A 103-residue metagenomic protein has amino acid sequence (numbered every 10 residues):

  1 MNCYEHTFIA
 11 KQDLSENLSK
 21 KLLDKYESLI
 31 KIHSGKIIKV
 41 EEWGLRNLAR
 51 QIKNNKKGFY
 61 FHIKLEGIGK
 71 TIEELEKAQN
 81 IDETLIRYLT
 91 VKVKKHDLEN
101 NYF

Functional and structural regions predicted by a protein language model:
N2-F103: Structured, basic alpha/beta domains of bacterial-type, RNA-associated proteins
